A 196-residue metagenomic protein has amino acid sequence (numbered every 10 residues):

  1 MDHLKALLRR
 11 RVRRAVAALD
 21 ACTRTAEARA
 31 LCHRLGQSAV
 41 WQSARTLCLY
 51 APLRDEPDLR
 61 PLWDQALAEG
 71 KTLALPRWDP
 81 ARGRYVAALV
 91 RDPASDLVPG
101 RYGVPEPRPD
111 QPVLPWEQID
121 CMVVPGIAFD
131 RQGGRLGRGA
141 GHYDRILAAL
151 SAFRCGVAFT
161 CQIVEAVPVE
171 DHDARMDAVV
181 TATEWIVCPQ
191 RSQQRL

Functional and structural regions predicted by a protein language model:
M1-Q118: N-terminal active-site beta-alpha-beta segment that forms phosphate/nucleotide-binding and substrate-recognition loops
G83-L196: Conserved phosphate- and dinucleotide-binding cores of soluble alpha/beta proteins, encompassing both enzyme active
